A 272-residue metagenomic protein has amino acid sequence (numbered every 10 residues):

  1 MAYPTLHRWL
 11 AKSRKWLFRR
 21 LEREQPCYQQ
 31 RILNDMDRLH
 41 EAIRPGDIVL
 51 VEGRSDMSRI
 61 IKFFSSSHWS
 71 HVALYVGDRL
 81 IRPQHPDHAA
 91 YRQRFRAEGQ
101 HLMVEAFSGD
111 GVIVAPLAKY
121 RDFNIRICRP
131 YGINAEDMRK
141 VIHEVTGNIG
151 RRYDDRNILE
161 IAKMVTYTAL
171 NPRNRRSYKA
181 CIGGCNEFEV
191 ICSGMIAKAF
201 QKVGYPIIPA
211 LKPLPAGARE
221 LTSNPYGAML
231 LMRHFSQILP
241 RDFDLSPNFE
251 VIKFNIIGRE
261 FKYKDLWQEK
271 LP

Functional and structural regions predicted by a protein language model:
M1-P272: Cysteine-nucleophile amide-bond enzymes
